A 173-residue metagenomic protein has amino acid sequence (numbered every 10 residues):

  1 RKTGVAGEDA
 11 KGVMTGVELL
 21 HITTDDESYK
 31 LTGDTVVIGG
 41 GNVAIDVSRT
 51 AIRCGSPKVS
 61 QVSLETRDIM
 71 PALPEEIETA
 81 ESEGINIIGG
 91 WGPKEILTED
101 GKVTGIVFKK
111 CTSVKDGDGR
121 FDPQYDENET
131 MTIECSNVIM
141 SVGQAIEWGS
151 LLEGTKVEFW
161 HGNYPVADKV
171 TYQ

Functional and structural regions predicted by a protein language model:
T3-G7, S48-T50, P74, S150-G154: Short amphipathic alpha-helical segments
G7, V103-C111, E127: Active-site loop ensemble at the mouth of alpha/beta enzyme cores that anchors a bound cofactor
D9-T32, D116-Q173: FAD-site-proximal beta/loop scaffold in flavoenzymes
M14, N86-I88, V107: General small-molecule cofactor/ligand-binding pocket signal
H21-T23, S48-E95: Rossmann-like dinucleotide-binding cores of NAD(P)H-dependent redox enzymes
S28-P57: Rossmann-like NAD(P)H-binding beta-loop-alpha module
G90-K102, C111-V114: A conserved short coil-to-beta-strand element within the FAD-binding core of flavoproteins
